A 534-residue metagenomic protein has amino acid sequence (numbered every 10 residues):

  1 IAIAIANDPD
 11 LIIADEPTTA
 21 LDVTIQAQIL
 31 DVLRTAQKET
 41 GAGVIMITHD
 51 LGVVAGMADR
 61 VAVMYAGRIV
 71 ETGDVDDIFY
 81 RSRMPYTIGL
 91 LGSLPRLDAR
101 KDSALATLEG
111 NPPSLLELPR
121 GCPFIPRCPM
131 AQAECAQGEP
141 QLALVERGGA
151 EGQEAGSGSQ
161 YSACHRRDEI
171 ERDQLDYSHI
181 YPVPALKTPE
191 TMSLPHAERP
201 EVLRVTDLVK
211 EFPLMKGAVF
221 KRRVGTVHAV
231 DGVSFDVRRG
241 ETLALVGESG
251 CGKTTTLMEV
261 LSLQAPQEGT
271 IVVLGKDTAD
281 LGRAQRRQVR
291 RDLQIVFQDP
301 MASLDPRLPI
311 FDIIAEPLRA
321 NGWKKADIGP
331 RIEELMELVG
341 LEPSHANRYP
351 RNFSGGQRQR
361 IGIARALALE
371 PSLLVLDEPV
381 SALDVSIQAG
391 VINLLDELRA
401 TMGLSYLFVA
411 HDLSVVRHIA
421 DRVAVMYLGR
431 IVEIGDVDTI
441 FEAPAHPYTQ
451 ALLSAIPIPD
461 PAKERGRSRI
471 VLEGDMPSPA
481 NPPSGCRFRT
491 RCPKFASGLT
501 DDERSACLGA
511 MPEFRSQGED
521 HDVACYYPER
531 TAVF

Functional and structural regions predicted by a protein language model:
D8-P17, L21-S103, V375, P379-R465: P-loop NTP-binding/switch modules centered on Walker-like glycine-rich loops
D74-E201, M215, V219-K221, D436-F534: Charged, flexible cofactor/metal-binding loops and thiol motifs
L91-G92, D277, A326-S344, Q450-S454: Conserved ABC ATPase "signature" region
V246-G247: The feature captures the beta-strand-to-loop junction immediately N-terminal to the Walker
L261: Helix-to-loop junction immediately C-terminal to a conserved catalytic motif
G269-D277, V289: Conserved ABC transporter NBD signature motif
Y349-F353, Q357: Conserved ABC ATPase signature
